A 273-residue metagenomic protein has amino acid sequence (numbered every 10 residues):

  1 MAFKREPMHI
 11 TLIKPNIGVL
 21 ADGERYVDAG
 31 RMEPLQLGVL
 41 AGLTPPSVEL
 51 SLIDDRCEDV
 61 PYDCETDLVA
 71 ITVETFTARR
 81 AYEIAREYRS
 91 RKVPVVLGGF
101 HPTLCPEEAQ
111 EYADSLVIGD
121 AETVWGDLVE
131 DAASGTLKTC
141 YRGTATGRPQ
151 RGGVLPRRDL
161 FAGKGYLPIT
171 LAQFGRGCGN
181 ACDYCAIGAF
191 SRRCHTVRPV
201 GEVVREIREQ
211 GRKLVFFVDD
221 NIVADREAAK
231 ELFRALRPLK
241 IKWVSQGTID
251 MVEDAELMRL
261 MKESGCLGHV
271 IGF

Functional and structural regions predicted by a protein language model:
A2-Q210: Acidic, low-complexity intrinsically disordered segments
L155-F273: Radical SAM [4Fe-4S] cluster-binding motif and immediate context
